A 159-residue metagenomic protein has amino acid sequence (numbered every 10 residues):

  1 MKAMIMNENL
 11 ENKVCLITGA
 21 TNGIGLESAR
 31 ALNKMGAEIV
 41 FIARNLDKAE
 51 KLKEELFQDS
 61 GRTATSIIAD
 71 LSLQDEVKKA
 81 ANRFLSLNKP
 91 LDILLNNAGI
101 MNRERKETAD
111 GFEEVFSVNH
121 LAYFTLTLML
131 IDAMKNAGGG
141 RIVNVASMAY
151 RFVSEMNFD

Functional and structural regions predicted by a protein language model:
M1-D159: Rossmann-fold NAD(P)H-dependent dehydrogenase/reductase core
